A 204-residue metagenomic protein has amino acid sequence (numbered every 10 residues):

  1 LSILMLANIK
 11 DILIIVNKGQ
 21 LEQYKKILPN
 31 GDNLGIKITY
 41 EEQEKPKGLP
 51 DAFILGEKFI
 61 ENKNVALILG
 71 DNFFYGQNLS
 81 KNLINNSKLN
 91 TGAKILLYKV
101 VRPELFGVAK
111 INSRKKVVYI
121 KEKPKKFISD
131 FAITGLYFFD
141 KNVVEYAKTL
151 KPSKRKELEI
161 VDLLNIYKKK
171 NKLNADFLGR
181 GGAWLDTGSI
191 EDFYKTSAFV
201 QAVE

Functional and structural regions predicted by a protein language model:
L1-L69, F73-K81, S189: Conserved N-terminal catalytic core of the sugar/cofactor nucleotidyltransferase
I9, G35-K37, N90-G92, R114 (+1 more regions): A generic structural signal for alpha->beta connector loops
L13-I14, L67-I68, A93-L96, A175: Structural beta-sheet core signal
E41-Q43, L96, D176-L178: Conserved beta-strand termini and adjacent loop/short-helix elements that scaffold enzyme active sites in alpha/beta
K45-L49, R102-E104, K126, A183-W184: A short acidic, often aromatic-flanked loop/helix-cap motif at beta-alpha or helix-coil junctions that lines enzyme
A66, I84-S87, K116-E204: Catalytic-core segments of class I nucleotidyltransferases/pyrophosphorylases that form NMP-activated intermediates
G76-E104: Conserved donor-nucleotide/metal-binding helix-loop-beta segment in metal-dependent transferases, i.e., the alpha-helix
A109-I111: A structural signal for short hydrophobic beta-strand segments in well-ordered beta-sheet cores
